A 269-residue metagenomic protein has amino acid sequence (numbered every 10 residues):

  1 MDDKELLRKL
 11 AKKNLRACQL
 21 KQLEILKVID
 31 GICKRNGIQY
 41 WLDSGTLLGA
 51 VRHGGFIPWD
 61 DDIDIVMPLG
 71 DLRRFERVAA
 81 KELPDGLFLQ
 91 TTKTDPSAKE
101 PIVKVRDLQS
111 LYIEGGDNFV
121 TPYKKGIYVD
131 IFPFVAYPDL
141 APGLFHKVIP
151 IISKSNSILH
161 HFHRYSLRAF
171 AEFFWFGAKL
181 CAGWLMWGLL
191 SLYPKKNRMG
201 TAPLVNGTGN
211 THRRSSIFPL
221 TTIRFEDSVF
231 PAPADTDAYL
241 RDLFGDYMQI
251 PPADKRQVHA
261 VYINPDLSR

Functional and structural regions predicted by a protein language model:
D2-N36, A79-P138, L159-R164, R168-G245 (+1 more regions): Conserved catalytic core of two-metal-ion nucleotidyltransferases
D30-I63, M67, L72-R73, D242: Active-site nucleotide-donor binding segment shared across nucleotidyl transfer reactions
F56-I57, D71, S155, I263-S268: Short amphipathic alpha-helical patches
D61, P68, P96, I152 (+1 more regions): Short, surface-exposed, charged/polar-biased interaction segments
D139, I151-I158: N-terminal beta-rich core of secreted/periplasmic extracellular enzymes
L140-K147: A short secondary-structure junction signal
